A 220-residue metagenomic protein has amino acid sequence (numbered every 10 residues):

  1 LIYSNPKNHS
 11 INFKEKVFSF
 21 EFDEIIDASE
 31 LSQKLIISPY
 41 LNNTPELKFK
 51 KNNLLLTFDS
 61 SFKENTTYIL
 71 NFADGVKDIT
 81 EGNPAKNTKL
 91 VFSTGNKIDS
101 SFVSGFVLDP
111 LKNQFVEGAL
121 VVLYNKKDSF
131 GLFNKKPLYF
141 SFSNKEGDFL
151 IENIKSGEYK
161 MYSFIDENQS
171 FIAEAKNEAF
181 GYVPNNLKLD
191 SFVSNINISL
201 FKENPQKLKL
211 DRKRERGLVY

Functional and structural regions predicted by a protein language model:
L1-E146, L150-F164, K176-Y182, K202-Y220: Acidic, low-complexity Ser/Thr/Gly/Pro-rich repeat segments typical of extracellular/periplasmic and surface-exposed
S170: Acidic carboxylate motifs that coordinate Ca2+ or other divalent cations, activating on Asp/Glu
A173: An amphipathic, aromatic/His-enriched active-site/gating alpha helix that lines ligand/cofactor pockets
A179, V193-S194: The feature marks long extracellular or luminal low-complexity segments
V183-D190: Short, composition-biased linear "edge" segments at structural boundaries
S194-N204: Outer-membrane beta-barrel initiation region
